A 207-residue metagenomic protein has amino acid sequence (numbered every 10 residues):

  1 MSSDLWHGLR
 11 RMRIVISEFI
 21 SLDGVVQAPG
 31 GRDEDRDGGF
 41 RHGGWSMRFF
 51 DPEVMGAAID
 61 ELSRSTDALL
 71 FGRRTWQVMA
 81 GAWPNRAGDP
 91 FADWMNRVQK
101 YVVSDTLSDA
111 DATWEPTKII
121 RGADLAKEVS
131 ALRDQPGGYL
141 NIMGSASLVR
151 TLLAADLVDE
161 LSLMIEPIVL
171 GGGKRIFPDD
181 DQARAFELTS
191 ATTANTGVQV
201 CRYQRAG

Functional and structural regions predicted by a protein language model:
W6-L157, P167-G207: Portal/gating segments that form or line small-molecule/metal binding sites
E160: Periplasmic plug
